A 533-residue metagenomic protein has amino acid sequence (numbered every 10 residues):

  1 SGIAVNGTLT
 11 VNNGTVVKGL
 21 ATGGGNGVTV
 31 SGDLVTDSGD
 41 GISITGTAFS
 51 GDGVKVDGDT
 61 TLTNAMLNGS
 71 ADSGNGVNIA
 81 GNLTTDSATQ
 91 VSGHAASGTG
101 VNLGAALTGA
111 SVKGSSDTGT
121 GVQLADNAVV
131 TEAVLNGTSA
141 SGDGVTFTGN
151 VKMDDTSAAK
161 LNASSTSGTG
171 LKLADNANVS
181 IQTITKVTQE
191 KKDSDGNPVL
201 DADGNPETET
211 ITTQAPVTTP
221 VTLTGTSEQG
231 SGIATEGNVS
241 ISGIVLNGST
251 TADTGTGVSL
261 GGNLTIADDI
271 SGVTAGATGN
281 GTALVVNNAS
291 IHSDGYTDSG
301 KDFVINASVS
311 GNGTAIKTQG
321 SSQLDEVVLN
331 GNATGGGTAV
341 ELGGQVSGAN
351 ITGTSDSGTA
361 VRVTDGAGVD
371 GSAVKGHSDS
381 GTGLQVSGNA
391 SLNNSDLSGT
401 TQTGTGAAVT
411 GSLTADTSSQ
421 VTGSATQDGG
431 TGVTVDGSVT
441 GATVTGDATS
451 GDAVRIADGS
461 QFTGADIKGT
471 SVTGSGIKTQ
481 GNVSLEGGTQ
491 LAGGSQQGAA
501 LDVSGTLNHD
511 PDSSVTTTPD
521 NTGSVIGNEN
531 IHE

Functional and structural regions predicted by a protein language model:
G7-G25, V30-F49, G58-G74, G81-G98 (+16 more regions): Beta-strand-rich solenoid/repeat architectures in extracellular/passenger domains of polysaccharide-targeting enzymes
L20, L171-L173, L200: Leucine-biased recognition of intrinsically disordered, low-complexity hydrophobic segments
N178-K192, G248, N288-S293: Short regulatory "switch" loops immediately downstream of catalytic or recognition motifs within protein catalytic
Q182-V199, G204-P220, A448: Serine/threonine-rich low-complexity intrinsically disordered regions
